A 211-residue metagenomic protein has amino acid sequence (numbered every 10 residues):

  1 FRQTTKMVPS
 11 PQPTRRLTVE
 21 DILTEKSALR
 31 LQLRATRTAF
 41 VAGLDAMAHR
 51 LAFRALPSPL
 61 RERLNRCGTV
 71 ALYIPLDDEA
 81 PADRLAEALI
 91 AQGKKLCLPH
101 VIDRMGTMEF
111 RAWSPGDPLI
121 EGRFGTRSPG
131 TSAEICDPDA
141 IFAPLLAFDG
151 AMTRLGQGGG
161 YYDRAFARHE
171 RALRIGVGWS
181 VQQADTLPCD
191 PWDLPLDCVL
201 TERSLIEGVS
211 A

Functional and structural regions predicted by a protein language model:
F1, V8-C136: N-terminal active-site beta-alpha-beta segment that forms phosphate/nucleotide-binding and substrate-recognition loops
T5, P9-Q12, R16, R104-A211: Conserved phosphate- and dinucleotide-binding cores of soluble alpha/beta proteins, encompassing both enzyme active
